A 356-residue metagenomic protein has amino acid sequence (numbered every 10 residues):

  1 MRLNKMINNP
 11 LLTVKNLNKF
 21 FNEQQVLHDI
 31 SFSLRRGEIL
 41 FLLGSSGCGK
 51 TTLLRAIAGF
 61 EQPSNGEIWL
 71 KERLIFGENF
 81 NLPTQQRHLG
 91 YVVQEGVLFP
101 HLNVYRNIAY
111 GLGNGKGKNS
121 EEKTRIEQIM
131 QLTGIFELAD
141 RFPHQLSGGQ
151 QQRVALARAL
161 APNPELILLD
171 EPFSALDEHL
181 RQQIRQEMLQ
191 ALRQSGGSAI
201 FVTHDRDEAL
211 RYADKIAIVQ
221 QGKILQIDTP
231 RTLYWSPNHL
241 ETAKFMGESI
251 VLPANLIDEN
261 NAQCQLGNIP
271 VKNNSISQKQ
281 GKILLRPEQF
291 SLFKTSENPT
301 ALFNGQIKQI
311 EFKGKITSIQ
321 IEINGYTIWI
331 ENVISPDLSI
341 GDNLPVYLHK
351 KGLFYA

Functional and structural regions predicted by a protein language model:
L43-S45: The feature captures the beta-strand-to-loop junction immediately N-terminal to the Walker
T51-L54, V154: ABC ATPase nucleotide-binding domain helices that frame the ATP-binding cleft
A58: Helix-to-loop junction immediately C-terminal to a conserved catalytic motif
G66-G77: Conserved ABC transporter NBD signature motif
H88-G90, Q94, L98-E241: ABC ATPase nucleotide-binding domains
S249, N260-A356: Non-catalytic connector elements of ABC transporters
